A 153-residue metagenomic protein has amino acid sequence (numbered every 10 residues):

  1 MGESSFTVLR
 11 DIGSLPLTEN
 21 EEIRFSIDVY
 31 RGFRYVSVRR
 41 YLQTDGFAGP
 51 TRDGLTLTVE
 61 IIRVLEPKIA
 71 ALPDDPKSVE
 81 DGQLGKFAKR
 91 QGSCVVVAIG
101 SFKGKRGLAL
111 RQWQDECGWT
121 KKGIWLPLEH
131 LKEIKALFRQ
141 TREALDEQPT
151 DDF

Functional and structural regions predicted by a protein language model:
M1-F153: Positively charged, low-complexity terminal tracts and the immediately adjacent first secondary-structure elements
